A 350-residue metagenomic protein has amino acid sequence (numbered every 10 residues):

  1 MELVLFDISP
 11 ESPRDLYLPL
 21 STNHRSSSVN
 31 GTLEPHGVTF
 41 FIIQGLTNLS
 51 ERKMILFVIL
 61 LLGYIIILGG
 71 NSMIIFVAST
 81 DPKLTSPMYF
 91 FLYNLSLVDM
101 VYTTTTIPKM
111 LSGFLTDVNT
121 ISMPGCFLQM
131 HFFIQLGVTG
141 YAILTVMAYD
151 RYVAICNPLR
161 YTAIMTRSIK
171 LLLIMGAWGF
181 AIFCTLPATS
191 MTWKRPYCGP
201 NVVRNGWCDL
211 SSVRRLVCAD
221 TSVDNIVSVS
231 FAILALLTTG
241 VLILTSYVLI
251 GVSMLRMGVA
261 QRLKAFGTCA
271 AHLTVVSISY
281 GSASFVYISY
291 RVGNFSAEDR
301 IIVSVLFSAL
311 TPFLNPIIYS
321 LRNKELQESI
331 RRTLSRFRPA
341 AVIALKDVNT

Functional and structural regions predicted by a protein language model:
M1-T350: Transmembrane helical core of 7TM receptor-like proteins
